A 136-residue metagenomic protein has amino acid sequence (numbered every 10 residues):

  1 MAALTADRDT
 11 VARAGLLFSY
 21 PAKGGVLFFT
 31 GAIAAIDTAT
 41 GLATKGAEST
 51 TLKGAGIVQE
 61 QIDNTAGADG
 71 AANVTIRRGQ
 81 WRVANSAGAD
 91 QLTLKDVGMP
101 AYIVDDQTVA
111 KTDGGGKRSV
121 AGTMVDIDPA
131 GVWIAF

Functional and structural regions predicted by a protein language model:
M1-F136: Surface-exposed, low-hydrophobicity beta-strand/loop segments enriched in small/polar/acidic residues
